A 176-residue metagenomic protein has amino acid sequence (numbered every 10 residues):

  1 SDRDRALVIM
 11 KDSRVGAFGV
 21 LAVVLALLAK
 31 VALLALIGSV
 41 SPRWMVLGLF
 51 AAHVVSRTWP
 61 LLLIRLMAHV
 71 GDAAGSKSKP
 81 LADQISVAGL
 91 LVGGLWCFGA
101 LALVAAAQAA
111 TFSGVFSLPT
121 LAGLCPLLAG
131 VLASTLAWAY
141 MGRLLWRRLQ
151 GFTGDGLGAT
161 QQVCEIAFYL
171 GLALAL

Functional and structural regions predicted by a protein language model:
S1-G19: Aspartate-rich (DDxxD/NDxxD/DxxxD) Mg2+/diphosphate-binding motifs and their adjoining helix-loop segments
F18-L176: Hydrophobic alpha-helical transmembrane segments
